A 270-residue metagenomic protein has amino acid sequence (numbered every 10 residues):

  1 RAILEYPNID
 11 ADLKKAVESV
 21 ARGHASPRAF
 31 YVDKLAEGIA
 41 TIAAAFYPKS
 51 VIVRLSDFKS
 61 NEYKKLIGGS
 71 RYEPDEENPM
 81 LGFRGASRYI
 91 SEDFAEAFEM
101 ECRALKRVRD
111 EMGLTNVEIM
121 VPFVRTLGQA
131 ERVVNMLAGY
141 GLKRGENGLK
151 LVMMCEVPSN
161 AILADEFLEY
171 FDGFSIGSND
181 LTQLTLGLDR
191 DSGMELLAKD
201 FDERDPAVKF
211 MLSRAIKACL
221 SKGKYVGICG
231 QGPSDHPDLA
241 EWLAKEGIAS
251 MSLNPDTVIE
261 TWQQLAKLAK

Functional and structural regions predicted by a protein language model:
R1-K270: Non-catalytic helical/linker scaffolds that mediate oligomerization, partner binding, and domain coupling around large
